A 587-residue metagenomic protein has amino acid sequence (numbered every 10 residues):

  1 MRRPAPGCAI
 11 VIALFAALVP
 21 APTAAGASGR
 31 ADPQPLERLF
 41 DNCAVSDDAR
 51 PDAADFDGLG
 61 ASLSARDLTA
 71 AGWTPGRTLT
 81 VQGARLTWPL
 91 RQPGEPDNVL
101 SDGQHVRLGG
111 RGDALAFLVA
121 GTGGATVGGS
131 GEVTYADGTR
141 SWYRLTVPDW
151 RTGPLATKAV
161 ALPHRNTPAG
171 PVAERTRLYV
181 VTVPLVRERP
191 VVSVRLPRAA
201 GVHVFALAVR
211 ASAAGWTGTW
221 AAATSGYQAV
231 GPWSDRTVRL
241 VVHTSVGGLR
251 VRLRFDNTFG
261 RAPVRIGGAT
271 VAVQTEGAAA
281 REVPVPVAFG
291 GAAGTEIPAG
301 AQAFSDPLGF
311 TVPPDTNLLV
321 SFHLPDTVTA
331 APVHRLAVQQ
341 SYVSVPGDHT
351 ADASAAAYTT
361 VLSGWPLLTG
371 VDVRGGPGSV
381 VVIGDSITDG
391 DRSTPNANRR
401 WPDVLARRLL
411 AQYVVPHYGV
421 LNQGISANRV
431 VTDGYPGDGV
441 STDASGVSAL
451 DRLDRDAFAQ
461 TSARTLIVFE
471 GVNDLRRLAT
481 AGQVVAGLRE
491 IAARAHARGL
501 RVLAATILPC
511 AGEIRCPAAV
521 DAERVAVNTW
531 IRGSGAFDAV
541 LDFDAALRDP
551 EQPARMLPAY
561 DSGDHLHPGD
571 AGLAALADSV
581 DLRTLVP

Functional and structural regions predicted by a protein language model:
M1-S28: Secretory targeting and sorting signals
L14, A24-A31, P35-L39, A44-L63 (+4 more regions): N-terminal secretory targeting modules
S28-A222: N-terminal/edge-of-domain interface segments
A120, D256, H323, I383-S386 (+5 more regions): Active-site-proximal beta-strand/loop segments in catalytic clefts of secreted hydrolases
P263, A272, T350, A355-Y358 (+3 more regions): Conserved SGNH/GDSL esterase-like catalytic core that processes O-acyl groups on lipids and polysaccharides
T388, A406, L410-V414, F458-S462 (+5 more regions): Sec-exported extracytoplasmic/periplasmic mature domains
R429, P436-T442, L508-P587: Catalytic His-Asp segment of secreted/periplasmic serine-dependent ester chemistry enzymes
F469-R476, I491-V525: Active-site segments of SGNH/GDSL-like serine hydrolases that catalyze O-acetyl group transfer/hydrolysis on lipids
